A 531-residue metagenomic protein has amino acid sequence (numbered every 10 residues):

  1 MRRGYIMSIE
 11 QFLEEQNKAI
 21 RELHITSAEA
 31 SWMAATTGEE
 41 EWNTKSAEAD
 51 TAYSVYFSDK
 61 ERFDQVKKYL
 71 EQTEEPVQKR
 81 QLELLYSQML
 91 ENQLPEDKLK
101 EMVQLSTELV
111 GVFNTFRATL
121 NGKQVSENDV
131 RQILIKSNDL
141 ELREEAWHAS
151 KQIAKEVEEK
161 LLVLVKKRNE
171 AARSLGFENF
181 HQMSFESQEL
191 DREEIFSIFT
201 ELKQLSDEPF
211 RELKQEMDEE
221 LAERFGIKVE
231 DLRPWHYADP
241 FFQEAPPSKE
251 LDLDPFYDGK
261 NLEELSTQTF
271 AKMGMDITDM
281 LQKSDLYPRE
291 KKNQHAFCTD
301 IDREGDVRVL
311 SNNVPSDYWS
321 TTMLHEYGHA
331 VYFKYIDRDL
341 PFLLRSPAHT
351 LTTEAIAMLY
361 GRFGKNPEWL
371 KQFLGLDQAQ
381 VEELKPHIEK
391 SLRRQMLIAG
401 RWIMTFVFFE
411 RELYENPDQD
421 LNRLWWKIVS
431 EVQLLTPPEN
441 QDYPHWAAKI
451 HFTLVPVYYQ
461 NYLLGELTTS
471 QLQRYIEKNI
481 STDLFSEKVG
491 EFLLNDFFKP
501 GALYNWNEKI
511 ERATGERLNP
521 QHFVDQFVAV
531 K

Functional and structural regions predicted by a protein language model:
Y5-E156: N-terminal helix-rich structural modules
I9, E40-K45, K68, Q72 (+10 more regions): C-terminal, non-catalytic "cap/extension" segments appended to globular domains
Q16-I20, K45-F57, M102-F113, A146-V157 (+8 more regions): Short amphipathic alpha-helical coiled-coil/interface segments
G122-D129, K136, H148, L162-L310 (+2 more regions): Active-site-proximal, well-structured secondary-structure segments within enzyme catalytic domains
A146-I153, I195-F196, A245-D254, E304-D317 (+4 more regions): Glycine- and acidic
F199-E208, P347-E383, L472: Post-HExxH zinc-binding segment in Zn-dependent metallohydrolases
I301, G305-L310, Y335-P367: Loop-rich catalytic cores of soluble enzymes, especially ATP-dependent carboxylate-amine ligases and other
P315-K334, E354-M358: Active-site recognition of the HExxH zinc-binding catalytic motif
